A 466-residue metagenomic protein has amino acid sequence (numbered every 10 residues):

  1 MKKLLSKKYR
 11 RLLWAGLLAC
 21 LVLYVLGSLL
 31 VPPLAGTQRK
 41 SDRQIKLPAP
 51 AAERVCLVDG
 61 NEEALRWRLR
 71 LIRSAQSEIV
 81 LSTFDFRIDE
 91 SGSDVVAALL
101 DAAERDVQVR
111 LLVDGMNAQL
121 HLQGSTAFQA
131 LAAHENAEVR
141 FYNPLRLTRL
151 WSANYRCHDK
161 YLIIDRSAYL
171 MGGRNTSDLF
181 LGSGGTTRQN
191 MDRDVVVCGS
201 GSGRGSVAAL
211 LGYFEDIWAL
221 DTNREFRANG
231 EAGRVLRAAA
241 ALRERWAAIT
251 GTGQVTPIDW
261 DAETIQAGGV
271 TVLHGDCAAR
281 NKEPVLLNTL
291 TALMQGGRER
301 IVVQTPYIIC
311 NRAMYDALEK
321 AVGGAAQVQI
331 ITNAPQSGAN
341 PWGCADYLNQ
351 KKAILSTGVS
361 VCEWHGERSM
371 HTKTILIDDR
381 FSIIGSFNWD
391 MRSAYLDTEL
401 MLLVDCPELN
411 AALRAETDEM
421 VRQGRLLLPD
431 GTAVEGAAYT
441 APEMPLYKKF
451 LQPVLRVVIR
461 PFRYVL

Functional and structural regions predicted by a protein language model:
K2-A137, L147-H158, I164-L466: Charged, low-complexity intrinsically disordered terminal segments
R140: Extended, Lys/Arg-enriched charged tracts that mediate electrostatic binding to polyanionic substrates
P144: Short loop/turn segments at beta-alpha junctions that line or gate ligand-sensing/allosteric surfaces
